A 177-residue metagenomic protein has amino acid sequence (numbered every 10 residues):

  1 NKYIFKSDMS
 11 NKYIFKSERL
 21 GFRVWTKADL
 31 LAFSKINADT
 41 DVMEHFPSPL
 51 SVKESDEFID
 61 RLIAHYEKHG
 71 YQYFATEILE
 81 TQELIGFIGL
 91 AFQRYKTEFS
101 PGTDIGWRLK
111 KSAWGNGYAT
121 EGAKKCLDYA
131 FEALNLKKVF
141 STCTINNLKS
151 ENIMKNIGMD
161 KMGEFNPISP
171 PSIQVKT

Functional and structural regions predicted by a protein language model:
N1-S10: Intrinsically disordered, low-complexity linker/propeptide segments enriched in Ser/Thr/Gly/Pro and acidic residues
N11-E44, D60, E77-T177: Acyl-donor (CoA/ACP) binding surface of acyl/acetyltransferases
D41-L62, Q72: Conserved GNAT-fold acetyl-CoA-binding loop/helix
A64-K68: PAS/LOV-family and closely related PAS-like sensory domains
G70-Q72, K137: Short coil/turn segments at beta-strand junctions that form active-site/ligand-binding loops
